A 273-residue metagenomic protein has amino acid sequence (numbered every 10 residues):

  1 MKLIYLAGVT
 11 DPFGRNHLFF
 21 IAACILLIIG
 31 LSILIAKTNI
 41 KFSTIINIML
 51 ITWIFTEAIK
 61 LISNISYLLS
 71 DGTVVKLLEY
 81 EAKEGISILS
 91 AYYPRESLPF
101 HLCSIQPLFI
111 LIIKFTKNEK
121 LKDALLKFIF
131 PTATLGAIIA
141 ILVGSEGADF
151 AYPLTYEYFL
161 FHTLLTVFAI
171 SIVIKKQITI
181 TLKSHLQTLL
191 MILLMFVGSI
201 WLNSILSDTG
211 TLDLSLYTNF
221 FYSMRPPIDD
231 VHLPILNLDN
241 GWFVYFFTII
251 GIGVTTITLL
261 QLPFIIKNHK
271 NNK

Functional and structural regions predicted by a protein language model:
A7-A23, L186-L189, T209-L260: Membrane-interface transmembrane-helix boundary segments in multi-pass integral membrane proteins
L27-L34, I110, L164-K183: Alpha-helical transmembrane segments in multipass membrane proteins, preferentially the mid-helix core
L31-S32, F100-T134, I138-E146, I170-V173: Internal transmembrane alpha-helix with an interfacial aromatic "cap," most often the third helix
L34-N47, F115-L125, I174-L186: Membrane-interface helix-boundary motifs at transmembrane edges
T52-I62, T132-G144, I192-W201: Aromatic-anchored segments of alpha-helical transmembrane domains
A58-T73, I141-A151, I205: Juxtamembrane "helix-exit" motif on the non-cytosolic side of transmembrane helices
L89-Y93, N118-K122, G144-E157: Membrane-interface helix caps and helix-loop-helix hairpins in membrane proteins
L98-L102, P153-V167: Membrane-interface loop-to-helix entry segments
